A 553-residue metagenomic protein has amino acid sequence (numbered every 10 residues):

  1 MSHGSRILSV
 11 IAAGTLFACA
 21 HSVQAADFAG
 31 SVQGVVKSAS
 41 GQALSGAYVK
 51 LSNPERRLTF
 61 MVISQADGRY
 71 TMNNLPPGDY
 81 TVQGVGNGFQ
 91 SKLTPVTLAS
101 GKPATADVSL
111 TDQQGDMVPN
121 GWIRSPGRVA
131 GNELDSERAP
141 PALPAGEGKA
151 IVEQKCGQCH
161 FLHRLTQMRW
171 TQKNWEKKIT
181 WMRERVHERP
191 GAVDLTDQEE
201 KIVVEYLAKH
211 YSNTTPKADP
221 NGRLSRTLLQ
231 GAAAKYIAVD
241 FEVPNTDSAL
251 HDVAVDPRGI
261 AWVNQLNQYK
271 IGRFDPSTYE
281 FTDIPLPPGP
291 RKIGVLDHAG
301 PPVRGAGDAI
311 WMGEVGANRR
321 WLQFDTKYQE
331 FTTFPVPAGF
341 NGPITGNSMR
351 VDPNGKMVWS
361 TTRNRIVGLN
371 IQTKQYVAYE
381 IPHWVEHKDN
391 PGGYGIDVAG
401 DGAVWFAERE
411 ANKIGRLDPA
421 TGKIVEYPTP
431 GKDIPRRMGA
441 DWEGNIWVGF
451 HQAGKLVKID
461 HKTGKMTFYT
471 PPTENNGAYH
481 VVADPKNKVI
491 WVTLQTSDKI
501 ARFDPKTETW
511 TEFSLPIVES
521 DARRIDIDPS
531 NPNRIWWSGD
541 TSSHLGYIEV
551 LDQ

Functional and structural regions predicted by a protein language model:
Q33-L44: Structural motif
P54-R69: Short, acidic Ser/Thr/Gly-rich low-complexity loop/linker segments typical of extracellular and cell-surface proteins
R56-R57, Q83-P95: A short, solvent-exposed loop/turn motif at the edges and junctions of modular extracellular/periplasmic domains
V152-H163, V203, L207: The canonical Cys-X-X-Cys-His
E188, A192-P220, I310: C-terminal capping alpha-helices of c-type cytochrome domains
T246-R258, G289-G307, G339-P353, W384-D401 (+5 more regions): Beta-rich, blade/repeat-based domains predominating in secreted/periplasmic proteins but also intracellular
A261-N267, I310-A317, D352, M357-R363 (+5 more regions): Conserved beta-strand positions in repeat-built beta-propeller and related beta-rich domains
E519-Q553: Blade-level signature of beta-propeller repeat domains, shared across WD40, Kelch, NHL, RCC1 and BNR/Asp-box propellers
